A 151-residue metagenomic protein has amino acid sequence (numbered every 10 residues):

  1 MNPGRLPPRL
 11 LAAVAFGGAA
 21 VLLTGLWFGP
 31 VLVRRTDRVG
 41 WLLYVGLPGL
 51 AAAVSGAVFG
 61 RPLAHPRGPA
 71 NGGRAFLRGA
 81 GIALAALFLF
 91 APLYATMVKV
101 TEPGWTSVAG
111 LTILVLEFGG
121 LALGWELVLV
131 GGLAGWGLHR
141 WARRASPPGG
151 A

Functional and structural regions predicted by a protein language model:
M1-A151: Juxtamembrane/disordered regions of integral membrane proteins
